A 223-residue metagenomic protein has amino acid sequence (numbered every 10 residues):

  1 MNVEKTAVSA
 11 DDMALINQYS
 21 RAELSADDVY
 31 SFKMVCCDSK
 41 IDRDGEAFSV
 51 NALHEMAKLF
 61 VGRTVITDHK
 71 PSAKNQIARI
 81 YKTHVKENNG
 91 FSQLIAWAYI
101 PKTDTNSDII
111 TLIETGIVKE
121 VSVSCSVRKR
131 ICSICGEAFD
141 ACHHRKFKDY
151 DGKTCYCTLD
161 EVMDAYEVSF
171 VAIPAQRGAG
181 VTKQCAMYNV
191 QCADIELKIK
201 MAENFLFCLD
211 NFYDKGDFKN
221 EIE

Functional and structural regions predicted by a protein language model:
M1-E223: Signature of dsDNA virion morphogenesis modules
